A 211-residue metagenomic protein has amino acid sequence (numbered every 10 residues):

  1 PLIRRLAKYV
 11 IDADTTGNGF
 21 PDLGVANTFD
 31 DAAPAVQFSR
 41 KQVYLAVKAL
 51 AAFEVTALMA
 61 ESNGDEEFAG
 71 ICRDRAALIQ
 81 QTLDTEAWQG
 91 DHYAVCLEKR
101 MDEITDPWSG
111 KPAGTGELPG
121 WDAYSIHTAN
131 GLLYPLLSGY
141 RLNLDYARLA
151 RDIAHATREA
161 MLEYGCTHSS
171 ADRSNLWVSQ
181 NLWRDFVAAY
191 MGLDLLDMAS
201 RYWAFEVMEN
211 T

Functional and structural regions predicted by a protein language model:
P1-V43, I71-D74, L78, D84-T105: Active-site acid/base region of carbohydrate-active enzymes
A13, T56-M59, G139: Residue-level signature of the C-terminal ends
S39-A46, A77-E209: Extended ligand-binding clefts on enzyme/binding-domain cores
A46, L50-F53: TPR repeat positional signature
F53-A60, Q80-L83: A structural signal for well-ordered alpha-helices, especially hydrophobic packing surfaces of coiled-coils
T56-R73: Inter-helical turn/loop segments and adjacent helix faces that build the functional surface of alpha-helical bundle
